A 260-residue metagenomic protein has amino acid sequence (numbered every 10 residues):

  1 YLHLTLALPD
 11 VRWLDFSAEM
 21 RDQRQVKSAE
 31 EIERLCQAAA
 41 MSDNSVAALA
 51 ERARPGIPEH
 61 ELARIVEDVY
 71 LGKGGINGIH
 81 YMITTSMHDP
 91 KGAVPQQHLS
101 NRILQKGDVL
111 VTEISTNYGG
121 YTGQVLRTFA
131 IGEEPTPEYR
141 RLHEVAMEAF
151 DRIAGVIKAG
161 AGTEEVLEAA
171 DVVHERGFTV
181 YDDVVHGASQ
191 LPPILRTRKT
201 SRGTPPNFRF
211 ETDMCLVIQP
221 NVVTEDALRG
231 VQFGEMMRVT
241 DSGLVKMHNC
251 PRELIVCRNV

Functional and structural regions predicted by a protein language model:
Y1-V260: Active-site neighborhoods and metal-handling regions in enzymes and metal-associated proteins
